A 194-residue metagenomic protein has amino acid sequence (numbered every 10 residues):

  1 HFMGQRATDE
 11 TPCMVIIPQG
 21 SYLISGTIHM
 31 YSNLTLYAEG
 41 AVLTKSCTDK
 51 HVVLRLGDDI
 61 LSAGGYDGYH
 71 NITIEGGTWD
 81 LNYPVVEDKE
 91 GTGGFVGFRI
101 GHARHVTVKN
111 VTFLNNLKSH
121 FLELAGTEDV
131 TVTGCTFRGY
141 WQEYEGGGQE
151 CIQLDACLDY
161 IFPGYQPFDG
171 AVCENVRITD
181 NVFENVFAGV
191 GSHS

Functional and structural regions predicted by a protein language model:
H1-F2, I17: Small-residue hotspot
F2-T8, L23-S32, A63-G64, F121-E123 (+1 more regions): Short, T/G/N/S-enriched strand-turn elements that build extracellular solenoid repeat scaffolds
E10-V52, G57-D59, W79, G94 (+1 more regions): N-terminal extracellular ligand-recognition/capping segment immediately after the signal peptide
I16, Y37, L122-E123, V132: A structural signal for short, well-ordered beta-strand segments and their strand-loop junctions that often border
L23-T27, K45-H51, Y83-K89, V96 (+5 more regions): Short glycine/acidic-rich loop motifs that flank beta-strands on beta-rich extracellular proteins
E39-A41, H70-L81, R104-N115, E128-W141 (+1 more regions): Right-handed parallel beta-helix
D67: Phosphate-proximal small/polar/acidic motifs at interfaces that engage nucleotide phosphates, polyphosphates
